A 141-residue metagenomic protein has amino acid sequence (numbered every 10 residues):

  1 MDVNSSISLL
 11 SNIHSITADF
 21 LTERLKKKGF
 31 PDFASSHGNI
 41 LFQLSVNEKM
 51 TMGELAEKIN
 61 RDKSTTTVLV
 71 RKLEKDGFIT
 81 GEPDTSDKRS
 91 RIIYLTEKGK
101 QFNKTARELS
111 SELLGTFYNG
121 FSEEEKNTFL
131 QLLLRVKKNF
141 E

Functional and structural regions predicted by a protein language model:
M1, E124-E141: C-terminal regulatory/oligomerization modules of transcriptional regulators
M1-P31: N-terminal leader segment of winged-helix/HTH proteins
D2, S6, S36-H37, K98 (+1 more regions): N-terminal positioning helix adjacent to the helix-turn-helix/winged-helix DNA-binding module
H14, F42-V46, R107, L134: Short, locally clustered residues in the helix-turn-helix/winged-helix DNA-binding domain
F20-T65: N-terminal helix-turn-helix DNA-binding core of bacterial DNA-binding proteins
E23, R71-Q131: Charged, amphipathic alpha-helical coiled-coil/dimerization segments
M52, V70-R71: Short, hydrophobic-biased segments on the C-terminal half of alpha helices that form "recognition helices"
T67-V68, K137: A structural preference for long, well-packed, hydrophobic secondary-structure segments
